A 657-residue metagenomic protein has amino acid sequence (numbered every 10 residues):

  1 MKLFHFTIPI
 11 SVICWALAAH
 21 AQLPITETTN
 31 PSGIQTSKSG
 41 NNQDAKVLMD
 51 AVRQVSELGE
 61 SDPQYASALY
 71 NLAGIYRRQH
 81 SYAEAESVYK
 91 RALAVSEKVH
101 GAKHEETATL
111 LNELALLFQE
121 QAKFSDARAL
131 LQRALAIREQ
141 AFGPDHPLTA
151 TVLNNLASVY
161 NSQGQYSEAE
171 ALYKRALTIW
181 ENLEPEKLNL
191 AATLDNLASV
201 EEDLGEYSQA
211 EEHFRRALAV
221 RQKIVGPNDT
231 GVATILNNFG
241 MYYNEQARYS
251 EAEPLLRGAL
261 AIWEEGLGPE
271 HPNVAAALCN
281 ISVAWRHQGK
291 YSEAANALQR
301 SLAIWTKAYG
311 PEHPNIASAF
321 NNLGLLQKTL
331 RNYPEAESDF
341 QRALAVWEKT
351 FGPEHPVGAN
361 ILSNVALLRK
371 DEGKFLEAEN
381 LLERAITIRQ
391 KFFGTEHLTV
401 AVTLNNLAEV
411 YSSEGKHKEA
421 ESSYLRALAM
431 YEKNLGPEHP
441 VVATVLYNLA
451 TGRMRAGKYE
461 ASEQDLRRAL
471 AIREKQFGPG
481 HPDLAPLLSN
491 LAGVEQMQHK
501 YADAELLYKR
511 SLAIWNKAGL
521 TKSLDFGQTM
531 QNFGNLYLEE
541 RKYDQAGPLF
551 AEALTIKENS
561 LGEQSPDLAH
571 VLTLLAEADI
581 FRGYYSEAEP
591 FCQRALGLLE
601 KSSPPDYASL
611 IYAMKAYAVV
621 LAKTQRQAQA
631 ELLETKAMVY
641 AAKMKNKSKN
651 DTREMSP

Functional and structural regions predicted by a protein language model:
T7-A16: Bacterial N-terminal signal peptides
A19-L58, P63: N-terminal leader/linker segments that initiate helical-solenoid repeat arrays
N30-K38, P63-R78, E105-E120, P147-S162 (+11 more regions): Conserved alpha-helical positions within TPR/SEL1-like repeat arrays
N41-N42, Y82, F124, Y166 (+11 more regions): TPR-repeat structural position
E57-E60, K98-A102, Q140-P144, N182-P185 (+11 more regions): Short coil/turn linkers that connect adjacent helices within long alpha-helical scaffolds, especially alpha-solenoid
A616-P657: Terminal, low-structured helical/coil segments at or just beyond the last alpha-helical repeat
